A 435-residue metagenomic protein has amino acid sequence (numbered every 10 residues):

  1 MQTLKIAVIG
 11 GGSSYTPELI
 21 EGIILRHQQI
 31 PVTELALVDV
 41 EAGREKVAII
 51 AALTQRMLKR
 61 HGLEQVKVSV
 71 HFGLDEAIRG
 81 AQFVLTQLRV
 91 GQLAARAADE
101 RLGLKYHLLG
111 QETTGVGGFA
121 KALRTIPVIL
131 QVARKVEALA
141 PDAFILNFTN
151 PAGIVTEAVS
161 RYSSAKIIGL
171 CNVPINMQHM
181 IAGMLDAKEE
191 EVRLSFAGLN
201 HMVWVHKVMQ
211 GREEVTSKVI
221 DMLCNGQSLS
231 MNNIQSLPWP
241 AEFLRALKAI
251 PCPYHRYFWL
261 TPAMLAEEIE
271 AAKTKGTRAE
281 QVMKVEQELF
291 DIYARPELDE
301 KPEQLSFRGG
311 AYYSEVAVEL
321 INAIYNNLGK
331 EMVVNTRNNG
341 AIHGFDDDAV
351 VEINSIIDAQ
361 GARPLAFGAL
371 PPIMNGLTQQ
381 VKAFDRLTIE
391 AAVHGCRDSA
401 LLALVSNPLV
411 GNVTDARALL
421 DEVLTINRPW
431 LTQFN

Functional and structural regions predicted by a protein language model:
K5-P31, L35-V38: N-terminal Rossmann-like dinucleotide-binding module
L25-L63: Glycine-rich phosphate-binding loop and adjoining beta1-alpha1-beta2 segment of Rossmann-like nucleotide-binding folds
K67-G80: Short acidic low-complexity segments
R79, L85-T86, N147: Redox-cofactor binding/interface segments in oxidoreductases and associated redox assembly factors
L88-G91: Conserved NAD(P)H cofactor-binding loop of Rossmann-fold oxidoreductase domains
A94-R161: Rossmann-fold NAD(P)-binding glycine/threonine-rich loop
F144, F148-R212: Rossmann-fold dinucleotide-binding core
E189-N435: Long, compositionally biased stretches enriched for glycine and/or charged residues
